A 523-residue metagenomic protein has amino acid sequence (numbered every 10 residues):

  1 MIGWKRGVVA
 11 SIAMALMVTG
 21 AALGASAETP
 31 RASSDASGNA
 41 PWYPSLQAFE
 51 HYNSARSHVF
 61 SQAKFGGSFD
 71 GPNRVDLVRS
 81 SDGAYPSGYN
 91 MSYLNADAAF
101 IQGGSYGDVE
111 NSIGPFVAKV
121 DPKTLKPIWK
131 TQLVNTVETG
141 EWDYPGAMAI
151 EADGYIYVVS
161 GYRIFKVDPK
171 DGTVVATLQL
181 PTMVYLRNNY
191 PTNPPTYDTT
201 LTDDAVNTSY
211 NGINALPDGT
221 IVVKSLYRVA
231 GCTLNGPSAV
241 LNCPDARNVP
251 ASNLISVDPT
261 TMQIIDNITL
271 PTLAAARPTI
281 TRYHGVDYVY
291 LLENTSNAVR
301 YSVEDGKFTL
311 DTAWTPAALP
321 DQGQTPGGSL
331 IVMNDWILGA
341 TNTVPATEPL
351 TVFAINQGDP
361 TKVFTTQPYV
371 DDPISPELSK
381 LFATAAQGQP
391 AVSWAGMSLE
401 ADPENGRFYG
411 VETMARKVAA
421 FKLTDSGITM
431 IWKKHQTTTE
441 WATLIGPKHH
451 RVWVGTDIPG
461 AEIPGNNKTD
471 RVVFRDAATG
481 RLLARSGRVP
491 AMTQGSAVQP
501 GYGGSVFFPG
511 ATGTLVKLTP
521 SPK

Functional and structural regions predicted by a protein language model:
D35-P115, V137: Beta-strand-rich domains and repeat architectures in extracellular enzymes and scaffolds, especially beta-propellers
A48, A98-Q102, Y155-Y157, I221-V222 (+5 more regions): Conserved beta-propeller blade signature
D82-M91, G103-Y106, I113-D153, G161 (+1 more regions): Blade-loop segments of beta-propeller domains
A84-S92, E138-M148, V184-N214, T272-R282 (+4 more regions): Repeated scaffold domains used in trafficking and secretory/extracellular systems, primarily beta-propellers
I101-G114, K224-V249, T341-L350, G455-K468: Short, conserved, GDST-rich strand-edge loop motifs in beta-rich repeat architectures
P115-L125, I164-V167, G172, S238-M262 (+4 more regions): Beta-propeller blade signature
V392-A420, T429-A477: Loop/turn-rich, solvent-exposed surfaces of beta-rich toroidal or solenoidal domains
S486-K523: Blade-level signature of beta-propeller repeat domains, shared across WD40, Kelch, NHL, RCC1 and BNR/Asp-box propellers
